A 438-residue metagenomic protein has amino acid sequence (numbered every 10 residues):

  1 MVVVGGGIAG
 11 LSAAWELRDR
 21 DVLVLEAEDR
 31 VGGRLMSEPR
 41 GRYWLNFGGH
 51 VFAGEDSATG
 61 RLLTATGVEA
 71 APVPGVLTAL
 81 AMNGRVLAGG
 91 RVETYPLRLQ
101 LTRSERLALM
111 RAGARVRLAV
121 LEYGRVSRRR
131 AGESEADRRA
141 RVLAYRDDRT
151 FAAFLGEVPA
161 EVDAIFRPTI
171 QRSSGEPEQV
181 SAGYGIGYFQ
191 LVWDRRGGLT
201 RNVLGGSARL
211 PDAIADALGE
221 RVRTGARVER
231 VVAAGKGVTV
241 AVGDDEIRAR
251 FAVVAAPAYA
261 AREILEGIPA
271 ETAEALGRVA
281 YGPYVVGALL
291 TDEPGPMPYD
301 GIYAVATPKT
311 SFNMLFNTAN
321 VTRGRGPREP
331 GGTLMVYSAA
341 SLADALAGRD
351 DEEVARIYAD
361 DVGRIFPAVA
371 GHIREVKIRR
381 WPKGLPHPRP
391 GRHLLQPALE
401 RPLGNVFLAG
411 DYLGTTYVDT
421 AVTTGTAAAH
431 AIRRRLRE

Functional and structural regions predicted by a protein language model:
M1-V24: N-terminal Rossmann-like FAD-binding beta1-loop-alpha1 element of flavoenzymes
R18-R40: Glycine-rich FAD pyrophosphate-binding loop
R34, R42-P74: Conserved FAD-binding subdomain of flavin-dependent enzymes
H50-E55, A140-R149, W193-A215, R349-D351: Short beta-strand to alpha-helix junction loop
G60, T64, E69-V180: Mobile amphipathic helical/loop "lid" adjacent to a hydrophobic cofactor/ligand pocket
Y188-G243, I247, F251: Helical element adjacent to the flavin cofactor pocket in flavoenzyme catalytic cores
R227-A347, R364-I365: Mid-domain catalytic core of redox enzymes that form a hydrophobic substrate pocket/lid adjacent to a catalytic redox
G237, L315-E438: Conserved flavin/dinucleotide-binding core of flavoenzymes
